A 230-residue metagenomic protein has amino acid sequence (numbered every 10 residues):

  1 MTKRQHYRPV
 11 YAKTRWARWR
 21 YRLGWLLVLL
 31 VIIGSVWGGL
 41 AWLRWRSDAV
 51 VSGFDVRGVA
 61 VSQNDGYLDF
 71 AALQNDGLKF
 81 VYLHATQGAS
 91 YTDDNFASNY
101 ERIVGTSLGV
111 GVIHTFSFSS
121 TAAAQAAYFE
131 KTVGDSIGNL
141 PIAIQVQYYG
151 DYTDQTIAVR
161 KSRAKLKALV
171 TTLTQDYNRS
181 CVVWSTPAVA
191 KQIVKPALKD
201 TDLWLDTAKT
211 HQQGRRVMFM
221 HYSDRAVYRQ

Functional and structural regions predicted by a protein language model:
T2-K13, G53-V61, G66, L198-Q230: Functionally critical loop-and-helix segments that line ligand-binding/catalytic clefts of soluble enzyme domains
Y11-G24: Short, low-complexity patches enriched in S/T/P/G
W16-W19, V51-Y67, A85-A168, Q175-D176: Substrate-binding cleft of extracellular glycoside hydrolase catalytic domains
Y21-A41: Hydrophobic membrane-insertion alpha-helices, especially the h-region of bacterial N-terminal signal peptides
A41-G53: Aromatic-capped interface at the extracytoplasmic side of an N-terminal signal-anchor transmembrane helix
S52, Q74-D76, G105, D135-G138 (+3 more regions): Extracellular/periplasmic catalytic domains that process cell-envelope and extracellular macromolecules
R57-V61, V81-L83, L108-H114, I142-I144 (+3 more regions): Hydrophobic faces of well-ordered beta-strands that scaffold small-molecule active sites in alpha/beta enzyme cores
A143-G214: Catalytic domains of cell-wall/extracellular-matrix polysaccharide-remodeling enzymes, centered on de-N-acetylation
